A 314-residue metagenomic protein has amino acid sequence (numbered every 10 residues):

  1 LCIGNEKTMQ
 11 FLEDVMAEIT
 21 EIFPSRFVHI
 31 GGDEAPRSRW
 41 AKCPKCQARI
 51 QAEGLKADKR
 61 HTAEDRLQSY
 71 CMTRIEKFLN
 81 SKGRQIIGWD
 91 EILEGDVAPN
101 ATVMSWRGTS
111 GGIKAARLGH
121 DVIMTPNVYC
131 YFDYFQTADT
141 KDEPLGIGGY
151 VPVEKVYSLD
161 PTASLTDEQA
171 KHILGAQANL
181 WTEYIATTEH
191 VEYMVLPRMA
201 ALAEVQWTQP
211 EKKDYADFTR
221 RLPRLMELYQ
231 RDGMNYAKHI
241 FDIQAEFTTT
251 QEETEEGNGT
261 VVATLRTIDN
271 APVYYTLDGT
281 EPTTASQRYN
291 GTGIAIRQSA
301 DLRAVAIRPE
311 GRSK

Functional and structural regions predicted by a protein language model:
L1-A101, W106-L118: Active-site neighborhood of glycoside hydrolase catalytic domains
E6, R66, E189-Y193, I294 (+1 more regions): Short, conserved micro-motifs enriched in small and acidic residues
F27, G32-A35, C71, L196 (+2 more regions): Hydrophobic/aromatic-rich, well-ordered segments within soluble, folded domains that form packed cores
S38, G111, Y184-A186, V273 (+2 more regions): Residue-level signal for secondary-structure boundary sites
Q85-A101, S105-E255, G259: Flexible, acidic glycine-rich loops studded with aromatic residues
K213, T219-K314: Short, compositionally stereotyped local motifs that mark structural "simplifiers"
